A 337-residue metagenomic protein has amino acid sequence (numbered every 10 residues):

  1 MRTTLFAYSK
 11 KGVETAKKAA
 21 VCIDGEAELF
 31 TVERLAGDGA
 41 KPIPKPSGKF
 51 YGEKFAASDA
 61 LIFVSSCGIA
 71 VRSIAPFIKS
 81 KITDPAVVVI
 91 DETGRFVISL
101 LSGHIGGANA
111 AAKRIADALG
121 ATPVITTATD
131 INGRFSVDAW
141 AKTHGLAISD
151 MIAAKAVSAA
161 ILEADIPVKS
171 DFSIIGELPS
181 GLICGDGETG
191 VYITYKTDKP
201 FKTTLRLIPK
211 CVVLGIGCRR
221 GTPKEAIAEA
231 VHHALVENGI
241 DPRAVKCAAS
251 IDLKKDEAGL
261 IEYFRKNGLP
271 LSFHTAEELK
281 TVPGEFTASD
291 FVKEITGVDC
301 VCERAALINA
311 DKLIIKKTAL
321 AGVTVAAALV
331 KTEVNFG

Functional and structural regions predicted by a protein language model:
M1-L5: Extreme N-terminal starter segment of soluble prokaryotic enzymes
Y8-A27, E33-A36, K41-P46, E53-A60 (+3 more regions): Conserved mixed alpha/beta catalytic, RNA-binding, or beta-rich assembly cores of soluble enzyme, regulatory
P42-F50, G107-A110, A288-F291, I295-E303: Secondary-structure junction/capping motif
G48, D84-A86, K210, T275-A276 (+1 more regions): A broad, low-specificity signal for short, low-complexity segments enriched in glycine/proline and polar/charged
F50, A75, D311-L313: Short secondary-structure capping/turn segments at boundaries of alpha-helices and beta-strands
C247-R304, A310-L313, K317-V323, G337: C-terminal non-catalytic interaction/assembly regions of soluble proteins
